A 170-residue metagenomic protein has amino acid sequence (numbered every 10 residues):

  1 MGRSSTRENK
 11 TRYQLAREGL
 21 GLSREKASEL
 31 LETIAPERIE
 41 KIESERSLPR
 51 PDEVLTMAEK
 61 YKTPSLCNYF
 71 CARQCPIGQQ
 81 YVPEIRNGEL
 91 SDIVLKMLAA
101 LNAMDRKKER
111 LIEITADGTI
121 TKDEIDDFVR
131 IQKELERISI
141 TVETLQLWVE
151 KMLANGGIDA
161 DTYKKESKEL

Functional and structural regions predicted by a protein language model:
M1-G19: A short, Lys/Arg-rich alpha-helix, primarily the initiator
G19-K41: Short alpha-helical DNA-recognition segment
L31, I42-E43, E53, Y61: DNA major-groove recognition helix of helix-turn-helix
D52-F70: DNA major-groove recognition helix of helix-turn-helix/homeodomain DNA-binding modules
F70-A99, M152-L170: Short, charged recognition helix plus adjacent turn of helix-turn-helix-like nucleic-acid-binding domains
R86-E89, R106-D127: Acidic, glycine-anchored loop motifs typical of Ca2+
L95-D105, V129-E143, K168: Generic structural signal for well-ordered, non-transmembrane alpha-helical segments in soluble/cytosolic regions
